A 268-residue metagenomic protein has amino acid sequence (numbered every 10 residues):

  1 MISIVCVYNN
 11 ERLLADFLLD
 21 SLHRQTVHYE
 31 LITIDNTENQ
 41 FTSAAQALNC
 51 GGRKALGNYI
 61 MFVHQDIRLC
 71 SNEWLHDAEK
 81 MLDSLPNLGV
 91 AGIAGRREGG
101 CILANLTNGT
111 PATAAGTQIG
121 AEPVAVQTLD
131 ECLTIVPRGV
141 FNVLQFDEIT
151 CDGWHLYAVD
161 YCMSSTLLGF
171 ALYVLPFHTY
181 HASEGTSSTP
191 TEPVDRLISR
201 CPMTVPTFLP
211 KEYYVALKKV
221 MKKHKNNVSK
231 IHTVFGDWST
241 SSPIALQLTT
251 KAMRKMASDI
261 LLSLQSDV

Functional and structural regions predicted by a protein language model:
F17-T33: Short, acidic, metal-binding catalytic loop of nucleotide-sugar glycosyltransferases
E38-A55: Glycine-rich, basic loop-to-helix element that forms the pyrophosphate-binding segment of sugar-nucleotide handling
I60: Short aromatic/hydrophobic "clamp" motif used to bind/position activated sugar donors
H64-R68: The conserved acidic donor/metal-binding loop of glycosyltransferases
E73-L106: Conserved donor NDP-sugar-binding/catalytic core segment of glycosyltransferases
A78, T128-L129, L133-L144, T150-H178: A short, conserved alpha-helix in the catalytic core of glycosyltransferases
L106-Q127, E131: Short, flexible, basic/aromatic active-site loop/helix in glycosyltransferases
Y173-M221: Active-site donor/metal-binding and catalytic loop motifs of nucleotide-sugar-dependent glycosylation enzymes
